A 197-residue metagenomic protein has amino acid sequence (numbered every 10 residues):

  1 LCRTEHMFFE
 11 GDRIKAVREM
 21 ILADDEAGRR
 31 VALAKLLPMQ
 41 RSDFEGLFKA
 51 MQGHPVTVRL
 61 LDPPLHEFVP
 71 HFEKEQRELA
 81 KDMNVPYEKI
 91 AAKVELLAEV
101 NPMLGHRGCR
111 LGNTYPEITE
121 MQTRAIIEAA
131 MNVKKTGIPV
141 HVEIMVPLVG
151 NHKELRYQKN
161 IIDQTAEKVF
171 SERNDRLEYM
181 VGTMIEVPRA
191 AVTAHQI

Functional and structural regions predicted by a protein language model:
L1-I197: Conserved alpha/beta-domain cores
